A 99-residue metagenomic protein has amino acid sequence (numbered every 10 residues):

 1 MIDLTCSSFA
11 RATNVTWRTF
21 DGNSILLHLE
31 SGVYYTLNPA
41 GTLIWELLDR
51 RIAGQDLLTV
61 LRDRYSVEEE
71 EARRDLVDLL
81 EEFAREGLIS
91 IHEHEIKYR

Functional and structural regions predicted by a protein language model:
M1-T42, E46, H92-R99: Acidic, low-complexity/disordered tracts enriched in E/D and polar residues
V33-R99: Long, charge-rich, low-complexity alpha-helical segments
